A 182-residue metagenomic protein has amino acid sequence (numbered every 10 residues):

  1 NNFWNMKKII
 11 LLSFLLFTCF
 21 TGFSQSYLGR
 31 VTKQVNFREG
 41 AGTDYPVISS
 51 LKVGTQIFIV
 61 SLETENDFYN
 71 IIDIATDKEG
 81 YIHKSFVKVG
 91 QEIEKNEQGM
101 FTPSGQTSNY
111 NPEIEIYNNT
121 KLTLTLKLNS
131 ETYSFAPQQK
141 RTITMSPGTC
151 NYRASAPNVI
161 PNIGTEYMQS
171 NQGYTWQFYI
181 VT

Functional and structural regions predicted by a protein language model:
N1-Y27: Bacterial Sec-dependent N-terminal signal peptides
F23-E39, S49-V53, V60-E63, K88-N109: SH3-family beta-barrel domains
S50-H83, S155: SH3/SH3-like beta-barrel superfamily modules
K84, K88-I93, P157-T182: Structured interaction patches on ligand/partner-binding surfaces of diverse proteins
I114-T120: Asparagine-centered strand-capping/turn motif at beta-strand->loop junctions
K121-N129: Short, ordered, surface-exposed loop/turn motifs in non-cytosolic proteins
E131-I143: Short, solvent-exposed S/T- and G/P-enriched segments that are highly enriched in secreted/extracellular and lumenal
G148-V159: A short tyrosine-centered beta-strand micro-motif
